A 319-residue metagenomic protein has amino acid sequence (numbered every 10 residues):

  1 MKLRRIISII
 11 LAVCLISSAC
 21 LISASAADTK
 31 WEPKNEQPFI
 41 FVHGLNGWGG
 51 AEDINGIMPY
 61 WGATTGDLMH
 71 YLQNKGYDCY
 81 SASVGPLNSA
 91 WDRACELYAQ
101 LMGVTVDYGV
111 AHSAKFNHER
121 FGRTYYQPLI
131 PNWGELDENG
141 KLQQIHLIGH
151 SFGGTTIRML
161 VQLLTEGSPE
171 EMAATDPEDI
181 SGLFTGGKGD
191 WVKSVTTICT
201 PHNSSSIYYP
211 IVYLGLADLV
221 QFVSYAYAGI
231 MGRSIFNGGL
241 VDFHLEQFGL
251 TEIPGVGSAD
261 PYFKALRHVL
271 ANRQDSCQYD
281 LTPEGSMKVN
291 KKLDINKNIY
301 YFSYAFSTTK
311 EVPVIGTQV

Functional and structural regions predicted by a protein language model:
R4-A12: Sec-dependent signal peptide recognition, specifically the positively charged N-region followed immediately by
L11-A19: Hydrophobic core
I22-A26: Sec/Tat signal peptide C-region and signal peptidase I cleavage site
A27-I148, F152-T200, S204-L219: N-terminal non-catalytic accessory region
Q162-L163, G167-V319: Helical cap/lid subdomain of alpha/beta-hydrolase-fold lipid enzymes that gates access to the catalytic pocket
